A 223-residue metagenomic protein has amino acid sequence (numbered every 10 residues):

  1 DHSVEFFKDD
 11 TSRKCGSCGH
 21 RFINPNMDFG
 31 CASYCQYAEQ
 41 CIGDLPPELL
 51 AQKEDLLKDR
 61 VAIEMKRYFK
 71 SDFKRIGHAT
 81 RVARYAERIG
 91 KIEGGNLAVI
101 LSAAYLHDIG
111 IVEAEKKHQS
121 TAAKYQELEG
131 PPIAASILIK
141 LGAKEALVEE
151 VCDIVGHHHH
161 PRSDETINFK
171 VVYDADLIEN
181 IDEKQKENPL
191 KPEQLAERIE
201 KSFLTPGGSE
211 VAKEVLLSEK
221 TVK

Functional and structural regions predicted by a protein language model:
D1, C15-C18: Short cysteine-rich clusters marking metal-coordination/redox-active sites
H2-V4, F22: Cys/His-rich microdomains that often coordinate metals
E5-K14, N26: Short linker/helix segments within small regulatory modules
H20-Y37, I42-L49: Short metal-binding segments enriched for Cys and/or His
I42-K116, S120-Q126: Acidic/His-rich, divalent-metal-binding segments that scaffold phosphate/diphosphate chemistry
K70-G95, L106, A143, H159-K223: Divalent metal-dependent phosphate-bond-processing catalytic cores, especially two-metal-ion Mg2+/Mn2+ enzymes that act
V82, K124-K140: An active-site-proximal "capping" alpha-helix that borders the catalytic cofactor pocket
G94-S102, L141-V155: Acidic/histidine metal-binding catalytic segments
